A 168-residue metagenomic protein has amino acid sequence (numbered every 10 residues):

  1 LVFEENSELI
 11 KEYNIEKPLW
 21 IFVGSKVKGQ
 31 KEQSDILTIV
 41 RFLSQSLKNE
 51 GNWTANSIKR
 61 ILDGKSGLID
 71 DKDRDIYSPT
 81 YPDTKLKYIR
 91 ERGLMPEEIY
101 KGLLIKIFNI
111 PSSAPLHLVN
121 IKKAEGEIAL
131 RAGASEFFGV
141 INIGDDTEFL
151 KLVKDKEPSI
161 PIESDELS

Functional and structural regions predicted by a protein language model:
E5-L167: Conserved C-terminal RecA-like helicase domain
